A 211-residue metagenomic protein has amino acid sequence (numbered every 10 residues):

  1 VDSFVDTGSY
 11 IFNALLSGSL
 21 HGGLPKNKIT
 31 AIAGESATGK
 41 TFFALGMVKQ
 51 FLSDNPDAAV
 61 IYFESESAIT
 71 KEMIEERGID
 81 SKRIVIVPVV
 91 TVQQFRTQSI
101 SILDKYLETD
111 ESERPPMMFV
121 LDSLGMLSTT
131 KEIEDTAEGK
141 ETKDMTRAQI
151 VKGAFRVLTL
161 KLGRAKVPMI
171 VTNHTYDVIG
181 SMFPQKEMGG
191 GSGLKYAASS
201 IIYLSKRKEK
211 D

Functional and structural regions predicted by a protein language model:
V1-I84, F95-D104, E108: The Walker A/P-loop phosphate-binding site
I29-A31, A59, P116-V120, P168: Residue-level preference for the first positions of well-ordered beta-strands
I29-G34, T136-M145, V178-P184: Short hinge/gating elements
T38, E66-T70, V90-Q94, L124-S128 (+4 more regions): Conserved nucleotide-binding/hydrolysis micro-motifs of P-loop NTPases
L52-S53, E76-I84, D135-D144, K186-G191: A short alpha->loop->secondary-structure connector
I84-V90: Short acidic-hydrophobic, aromatic-tinged amphipathic segments that line or gate anion-handling sites
V90-K166: Phosphate-binding/switch loop-helix module in NTP-utilizing enzymes
D144-D211: Phosphate-binding/switch region of NTP-binding enzymes
